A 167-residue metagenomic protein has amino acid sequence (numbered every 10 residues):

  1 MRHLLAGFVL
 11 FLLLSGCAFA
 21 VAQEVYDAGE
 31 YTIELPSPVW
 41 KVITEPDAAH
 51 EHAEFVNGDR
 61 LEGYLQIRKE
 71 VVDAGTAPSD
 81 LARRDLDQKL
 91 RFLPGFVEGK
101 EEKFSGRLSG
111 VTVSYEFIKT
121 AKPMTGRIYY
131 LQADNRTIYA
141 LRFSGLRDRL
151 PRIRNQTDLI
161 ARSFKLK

Functional and structural regions predicted by a protein language model:
M1-L4: Positively charged n-region of N-terminal signal peptides that target proteins for export
A6-G16: Bacterial N-terminal signal peptides
V21-H50: N-terminal "mature-domain start" segment
E30, T76, D80, R147 (+1 more regions): Soluble non-cytosolic domains of exported or imported proteins
I33, R83-D87, N155-R162: Solvent-exposed, polar/charged alpha-helical surfaces in well-ordered, non-transmembrane soluble domains, broadly
P38-W40, I138-K167: Surface-exposed amphipathic alpha-helical segments
E45-Y139: Conserved polar/disulfide-associated segments of primarily extracytoplasmic proteins
